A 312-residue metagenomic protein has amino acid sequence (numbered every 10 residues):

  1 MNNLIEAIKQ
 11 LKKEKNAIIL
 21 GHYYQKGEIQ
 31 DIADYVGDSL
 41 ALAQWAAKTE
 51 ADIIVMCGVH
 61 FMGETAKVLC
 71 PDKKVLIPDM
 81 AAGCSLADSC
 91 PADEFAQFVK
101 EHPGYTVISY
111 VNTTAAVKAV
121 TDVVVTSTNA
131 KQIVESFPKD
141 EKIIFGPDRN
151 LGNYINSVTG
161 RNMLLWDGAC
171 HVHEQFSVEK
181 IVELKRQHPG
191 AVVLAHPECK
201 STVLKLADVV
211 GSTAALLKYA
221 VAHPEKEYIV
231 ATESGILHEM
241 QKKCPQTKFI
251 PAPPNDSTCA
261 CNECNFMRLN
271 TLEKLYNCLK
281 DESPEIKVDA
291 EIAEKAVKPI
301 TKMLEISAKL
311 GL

Functional and structural regions predicted by a protein language model:
M1-G211, A215-V230, L237, K242-A252 (+1 more regions): Active-site loop-to-helix "anion-binding N-cap" substructures in soluble metabolic enzymes
